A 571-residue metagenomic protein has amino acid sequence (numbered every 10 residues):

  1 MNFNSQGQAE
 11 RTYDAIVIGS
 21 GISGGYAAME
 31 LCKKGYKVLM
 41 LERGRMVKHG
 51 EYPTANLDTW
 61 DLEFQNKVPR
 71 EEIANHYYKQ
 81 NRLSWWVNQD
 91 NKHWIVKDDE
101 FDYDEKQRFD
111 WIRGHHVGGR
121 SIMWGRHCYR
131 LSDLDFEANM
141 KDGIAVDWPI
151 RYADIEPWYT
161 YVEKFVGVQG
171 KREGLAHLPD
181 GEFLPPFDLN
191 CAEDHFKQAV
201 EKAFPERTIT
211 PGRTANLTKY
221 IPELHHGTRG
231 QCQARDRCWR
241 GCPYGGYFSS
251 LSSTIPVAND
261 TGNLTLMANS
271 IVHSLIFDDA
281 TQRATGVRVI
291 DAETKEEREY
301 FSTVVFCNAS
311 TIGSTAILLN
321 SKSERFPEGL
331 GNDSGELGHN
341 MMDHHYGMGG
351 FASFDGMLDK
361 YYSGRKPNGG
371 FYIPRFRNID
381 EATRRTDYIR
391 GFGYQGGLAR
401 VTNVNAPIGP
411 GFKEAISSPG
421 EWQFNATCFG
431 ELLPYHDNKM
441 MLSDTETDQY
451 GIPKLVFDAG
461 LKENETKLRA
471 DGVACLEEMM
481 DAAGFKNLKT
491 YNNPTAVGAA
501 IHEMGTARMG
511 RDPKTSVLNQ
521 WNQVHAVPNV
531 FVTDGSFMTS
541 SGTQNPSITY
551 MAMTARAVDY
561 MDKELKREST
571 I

Functional and structural regions predicted by a protein language model:
N2-N139, I144, P149-T160, G313 (+2 more regions): N-terminal glycine-rich phosphate/pyrophosphate-binding loop and immediately adjacent elements
G25, G35, L224, R229-G230 (+3 more regions): Aromatic-residue-lined binding/catalytic grooves and analogous aromatic/hydrophobic interfacial grooves in multimeric
K33, K37, E42-E63, Y244 (+7 more regions): Glycine-rich loop(s) and the adjacent beta-strand/alpha-helix scaffold that form part
H49-E51, Q169-G181, K486-T495, R567-I571: Short, glycine/acidic-rich hinge or "gate" loops at secondary-structure transitions that mediate conformational
F64-D110, H115-H116, W124-R130, D135 (+2 more regions): Conserved redox-cofactor binding core of oxidoreductases
N91-R120, W124-G125, R130, G143 (+7 more regions): FAD cofactor-binding and catalytic pocket of flavoenzymes
T210-T218, C232-C238, A268, H273-A280 (+4 more regions): A glycine-rich dinucleotide-binding beta-alpha-beta segment and adjacent secondary-structure elements that constitute
S540-V558: A conserved FAD-binding loop/helix module that cradles the flavin
